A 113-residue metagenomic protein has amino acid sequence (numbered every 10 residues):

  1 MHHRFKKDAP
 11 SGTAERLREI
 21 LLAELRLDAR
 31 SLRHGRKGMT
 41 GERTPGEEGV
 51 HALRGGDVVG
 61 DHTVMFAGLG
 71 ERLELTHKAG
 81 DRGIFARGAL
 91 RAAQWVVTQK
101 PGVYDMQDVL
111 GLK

Functional and structural regions predicted by a protein language model:
M1-K113: C-terminal substrate-binding/catalytic lobe of Rossmann-fold NAD(P)-dependent oxidoreductases
